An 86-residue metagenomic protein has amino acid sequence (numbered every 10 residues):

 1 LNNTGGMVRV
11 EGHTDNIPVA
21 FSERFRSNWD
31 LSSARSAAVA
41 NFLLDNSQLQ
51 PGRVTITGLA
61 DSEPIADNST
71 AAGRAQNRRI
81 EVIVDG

Functional and structural regions predicted by a protein language model:
L1-N3, H13-G86: Periplasmic OmpA-like peptidoglycan-binding domain that tethers envelope proteins to the cell wall
